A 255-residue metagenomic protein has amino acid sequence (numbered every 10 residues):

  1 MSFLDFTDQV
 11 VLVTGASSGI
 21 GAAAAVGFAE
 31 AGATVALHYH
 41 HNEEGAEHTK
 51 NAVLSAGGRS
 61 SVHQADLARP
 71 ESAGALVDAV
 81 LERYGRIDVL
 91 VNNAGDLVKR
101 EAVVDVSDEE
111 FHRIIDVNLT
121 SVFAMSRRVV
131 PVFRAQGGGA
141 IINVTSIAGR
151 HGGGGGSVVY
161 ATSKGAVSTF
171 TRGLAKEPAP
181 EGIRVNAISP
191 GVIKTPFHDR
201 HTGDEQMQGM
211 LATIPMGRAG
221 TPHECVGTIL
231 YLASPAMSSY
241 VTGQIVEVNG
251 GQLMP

Functional and structural regions predicted by a protein language model:
S17-S18: Conserved glycine-rich cofactor-binding loop
E43-E44, Q64-L76, D108, H223-E224: The beta1-alpha1 cofactor-binding region of Rossmann-like NAD(H)/NADP(H)-dependent oxidoreductases
E101-V103, S107-H112, M210: Substrate-binding pocket helix/loop in short-chain dehydrogenase/reductase
S126, S163, T171: Active-site helix of classical SDR
P131, K176-E177, S239: Alpha-helical segment proximal to the catalytic Tyr-Lys
S146: Residue(s) in the substrate-gating loop at a strand-loop-helix junction that position the organic substrate next
A219-V248, L253: C-terminal substrate-recognition "lid" of short-chain dehydrogenase/reductases
